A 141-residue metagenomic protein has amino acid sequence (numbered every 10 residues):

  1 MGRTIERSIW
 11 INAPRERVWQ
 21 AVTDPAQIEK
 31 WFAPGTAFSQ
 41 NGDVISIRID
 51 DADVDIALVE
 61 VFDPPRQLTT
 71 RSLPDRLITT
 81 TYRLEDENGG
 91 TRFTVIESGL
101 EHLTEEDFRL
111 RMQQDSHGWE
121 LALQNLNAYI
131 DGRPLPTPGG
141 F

Functional and structural regions predicted by a protein language model:
G2, A52, D75-L77: Glycine-centered tight beta-turn/hairpin loop motif at sheet-sheet or coil-to-beta transitions
E6-R7, A13, R17, T23-I56 (+2 more regions): Short beta-edge strand/loop motif at the mouth of beta-sheet-based domains
R7-I9, A57-E60, T79-D86: Hydrophobic/aromatic beta-strand elements that line small-molecule binding cavities or substrate pockets in beta-rich
R15-E16, E60-P65, R83-R92: A short, structured loop/turn motif at beta-sheet edges
V18, I28, I45, V59 (+4 more regions): Hydrophobic pocket/interface hotspot
V22, F32, S72, I130: Short, flexible helix/strand-to-coil boundary loops that buttress conserved ligand/catalytic motifs in alpha/beta
L73-L121, T137-P138: Beta-strand/loop substructures that line and gate deep hydrophobic ligand-binding cavities in soluble
A128-F141: Short, highly charged C-terminal tails/helix-capping segments
